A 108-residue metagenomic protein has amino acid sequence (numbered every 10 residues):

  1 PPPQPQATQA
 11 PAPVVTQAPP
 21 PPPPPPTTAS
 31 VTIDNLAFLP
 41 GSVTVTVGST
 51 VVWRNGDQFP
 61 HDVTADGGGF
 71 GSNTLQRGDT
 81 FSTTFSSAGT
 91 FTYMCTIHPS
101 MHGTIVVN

Functional and structural regions predicted by a protein language model:
P1-N108: Extracytoplasmic copper-binding redox domains, predominantly the cupredoxin/blue-copper superfamily
